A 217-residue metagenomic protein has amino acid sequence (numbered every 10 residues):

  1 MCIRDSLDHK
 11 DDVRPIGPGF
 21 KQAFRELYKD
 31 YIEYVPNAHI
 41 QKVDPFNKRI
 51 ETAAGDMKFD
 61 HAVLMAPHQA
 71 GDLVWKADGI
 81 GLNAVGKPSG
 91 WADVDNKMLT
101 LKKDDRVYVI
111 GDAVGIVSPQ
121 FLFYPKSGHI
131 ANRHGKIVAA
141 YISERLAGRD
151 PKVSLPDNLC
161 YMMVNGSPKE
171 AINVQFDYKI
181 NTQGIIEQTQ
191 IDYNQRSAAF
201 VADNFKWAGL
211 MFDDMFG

Functional and structural regions predicted by a protein language model:
R4-S89: A Rossmann-like FAD-binding core segment of flavoenzymes
F46-K48, K97, D105-R106, S167: Beta-strand-connecting loop/turn residues
K58-H61, M65-A131: FAD-site-proximal beta/loop scaffold in flavoenzymes
P67, S118, A140-S143, A147 (+1 more regions): Hydrophobic alpha-helix feature that most strongly marks membrane-spanning transmembrane helices and their immediate
H129-P156: Internal hydrophobic alpha-helix adjacent to the cofactor/substrate pocket in enzyme cavities
V153-A171: Flavin (FAD/FMN) cofactor-binding core of flavoprotein oxidoreductases
A171-G217: C-terminal auxiliary extensions adjacent to catalytic cores
